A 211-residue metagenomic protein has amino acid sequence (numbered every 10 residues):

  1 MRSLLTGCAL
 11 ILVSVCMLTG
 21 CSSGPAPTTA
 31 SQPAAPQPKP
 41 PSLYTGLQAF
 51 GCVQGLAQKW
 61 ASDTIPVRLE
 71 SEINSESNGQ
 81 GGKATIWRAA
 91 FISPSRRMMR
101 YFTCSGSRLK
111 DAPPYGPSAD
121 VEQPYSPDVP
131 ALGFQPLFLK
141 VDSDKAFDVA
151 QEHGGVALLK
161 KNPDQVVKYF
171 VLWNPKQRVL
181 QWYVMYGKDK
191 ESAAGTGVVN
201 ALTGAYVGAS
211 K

Functional and structural regions predicted by a protein language model:
M1-T19: Sec-dependent bacterial lipoprotein signal peptides
L5, G20-K211: Long, terminal "pre-/pro-" and other extracytoplasmic accessory regions that lie outside the mature folded/catalytic
